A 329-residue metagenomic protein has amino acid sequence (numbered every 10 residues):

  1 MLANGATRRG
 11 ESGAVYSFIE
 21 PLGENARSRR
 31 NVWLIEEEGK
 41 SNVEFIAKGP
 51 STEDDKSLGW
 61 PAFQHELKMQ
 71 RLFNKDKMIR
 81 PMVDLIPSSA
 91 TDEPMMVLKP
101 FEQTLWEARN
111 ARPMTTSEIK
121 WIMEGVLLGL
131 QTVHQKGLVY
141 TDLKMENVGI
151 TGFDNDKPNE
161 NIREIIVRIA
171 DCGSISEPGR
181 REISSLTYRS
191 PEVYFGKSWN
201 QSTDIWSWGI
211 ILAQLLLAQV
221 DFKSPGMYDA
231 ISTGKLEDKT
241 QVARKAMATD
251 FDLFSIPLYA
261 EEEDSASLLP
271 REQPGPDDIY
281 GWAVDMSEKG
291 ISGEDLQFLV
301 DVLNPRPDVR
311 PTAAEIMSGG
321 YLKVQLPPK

Functional and structural regions predicted by a protein language model:
V15-L72: ATP-binding glycine-rich loop module of kinase domains
P81-P94: Short beta-strand micro-motifs within the conserved protein kinase catalytic domain, predominantly in the N-lobe
P100-N110: Structural motif in protein kinase domains
I122-M123: Activation segment signature within eukaryotic-like protein kinase domains
H134-N161: Catalytic-loop of the protein kinase fold
G179-V193: Conserved activation segment of eukaryotic-like protein kinases, specifically the C-terminal portion of the activation
D204: Conserved catalytic-loop aspartate of Hanks-type protein kinases
A248-F298: C-terminal lobe substrate-recognition/regulatory segment of protein kinase catalytic domains
